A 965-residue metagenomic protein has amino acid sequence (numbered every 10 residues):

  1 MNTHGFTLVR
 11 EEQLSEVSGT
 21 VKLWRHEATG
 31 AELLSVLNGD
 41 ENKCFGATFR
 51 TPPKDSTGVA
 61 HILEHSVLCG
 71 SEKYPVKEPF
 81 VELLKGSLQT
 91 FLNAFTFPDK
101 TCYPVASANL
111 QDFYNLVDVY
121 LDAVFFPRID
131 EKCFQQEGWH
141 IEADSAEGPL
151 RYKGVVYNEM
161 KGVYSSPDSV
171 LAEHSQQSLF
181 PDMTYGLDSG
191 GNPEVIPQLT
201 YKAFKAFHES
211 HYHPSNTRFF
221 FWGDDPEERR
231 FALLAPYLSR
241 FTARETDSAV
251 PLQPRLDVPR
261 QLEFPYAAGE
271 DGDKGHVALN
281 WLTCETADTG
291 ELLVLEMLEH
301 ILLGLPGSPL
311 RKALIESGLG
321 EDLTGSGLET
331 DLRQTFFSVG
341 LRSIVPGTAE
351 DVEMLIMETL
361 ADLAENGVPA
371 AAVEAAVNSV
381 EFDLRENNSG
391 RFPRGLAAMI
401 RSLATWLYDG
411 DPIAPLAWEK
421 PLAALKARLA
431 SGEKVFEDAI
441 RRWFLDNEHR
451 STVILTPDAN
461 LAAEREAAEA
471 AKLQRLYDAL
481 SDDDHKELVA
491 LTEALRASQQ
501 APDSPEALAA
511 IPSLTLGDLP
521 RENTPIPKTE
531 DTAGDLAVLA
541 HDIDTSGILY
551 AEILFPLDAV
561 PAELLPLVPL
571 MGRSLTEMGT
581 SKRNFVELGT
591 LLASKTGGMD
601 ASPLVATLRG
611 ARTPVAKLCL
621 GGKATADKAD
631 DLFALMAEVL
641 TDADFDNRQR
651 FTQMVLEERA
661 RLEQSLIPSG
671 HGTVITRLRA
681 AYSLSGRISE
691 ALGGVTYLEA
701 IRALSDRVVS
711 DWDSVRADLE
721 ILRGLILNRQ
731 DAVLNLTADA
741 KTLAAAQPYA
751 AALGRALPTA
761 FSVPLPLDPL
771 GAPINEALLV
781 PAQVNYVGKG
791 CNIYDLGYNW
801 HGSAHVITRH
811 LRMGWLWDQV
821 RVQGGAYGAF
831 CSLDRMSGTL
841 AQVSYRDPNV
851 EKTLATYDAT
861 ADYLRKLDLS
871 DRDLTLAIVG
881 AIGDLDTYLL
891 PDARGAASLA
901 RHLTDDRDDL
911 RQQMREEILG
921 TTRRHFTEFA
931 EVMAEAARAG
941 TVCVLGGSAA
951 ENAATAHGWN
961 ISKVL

Functional and structural regions predicted by a protein language model:
M1-C44: Non-catalytic terminal extensions that flank enzyme cores
L37-G39, G46-T48, Y157, K161 (+10 more regions): His/Glu-based metal-binding/catalytic segments typifying zinc-dependent metallopeptidases
N42-P52, E78-F126, C133-E142, S169-E194 (+12 more regions): M16 family metallopeptidases and their MPP-like homologs
V59, L63-V67, M571: Active-site His/Glu-centered metal-binding helix of metallohydrolases
F91, K205-E209, P265-A267, T324-E329 (+12 more regions): Generic recognition of flexible, low-complexity loop/linker segments
E142-A235, T242-Y266, D271-D273, A278: Hydrophobic, small-residue-rich alpha-helical packing segments that form membrane-like cores
K205-P236, V715-A750, R938-A939: Non-catalytic, conformational "gating/processing" segments within enzyme and secreted inhibitor domains
R218, E227-E245, N366, D446-H449 (+2 more regions): Extended, regular secondary-structure scaffolds
